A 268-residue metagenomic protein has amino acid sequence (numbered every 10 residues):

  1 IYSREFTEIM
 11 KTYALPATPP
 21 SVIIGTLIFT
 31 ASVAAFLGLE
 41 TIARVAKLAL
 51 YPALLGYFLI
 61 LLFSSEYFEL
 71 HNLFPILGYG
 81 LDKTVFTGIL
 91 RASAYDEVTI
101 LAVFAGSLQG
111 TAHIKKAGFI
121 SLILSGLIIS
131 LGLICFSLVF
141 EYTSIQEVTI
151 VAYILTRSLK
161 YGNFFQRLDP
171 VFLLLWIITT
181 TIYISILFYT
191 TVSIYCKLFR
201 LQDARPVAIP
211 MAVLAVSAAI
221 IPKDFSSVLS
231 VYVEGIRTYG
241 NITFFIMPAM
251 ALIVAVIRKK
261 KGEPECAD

Functional and structural regions predicted by a protein language model:
I1-P20, F29: Membrane helical hairpin/interfacial module
I1-Y2, T30-S32, L50-S65, F119-I145 (+1 more regions): Selective recognition of specific alpha-helical transmembrane segments in multi-pass small-molecule
S3-R4, S32-A35, P52-L77, F136-S137 (+1 more regions): Hydrophobic alpha-helical segments and their helix-loop junctions in multi-pass secondary transporters
L15-I28, F36, F63-Y67, I76-G126 (+1 more regions): Hydrophobic, membrane-embedded alpha-helices of multi-pass small-molecule transporters
S21, A34-S64, I236-M247: Membrane-interface loop-to-helix entry segments
I128-F140, Q166-V216: Alpha-helical transmembrane segments of helical membrane proteins, especially in multi-pass transport, channel
V139-L168: Membrane-interface interhelical connector segments
R200-R205, I220-N241: Extracellular/periplasmic helix-loop-helix junctions in multi-pass membrane proteins
